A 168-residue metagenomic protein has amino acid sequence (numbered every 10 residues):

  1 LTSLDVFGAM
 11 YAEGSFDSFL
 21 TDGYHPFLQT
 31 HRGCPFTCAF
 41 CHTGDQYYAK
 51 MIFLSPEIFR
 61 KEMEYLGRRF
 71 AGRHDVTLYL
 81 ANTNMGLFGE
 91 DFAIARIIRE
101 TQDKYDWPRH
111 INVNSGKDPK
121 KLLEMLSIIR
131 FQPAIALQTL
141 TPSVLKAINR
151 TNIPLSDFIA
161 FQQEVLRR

Functional and structural regions predicted by a protein language model:
L1: Glycine-rich beta-alpha loop elements in corrinoid/cobalamin-binding modules across cobalamin-dependent enzymes
V6-L166: Radical SAM [4Fe-4S] cluster-binding motif and immediate context
